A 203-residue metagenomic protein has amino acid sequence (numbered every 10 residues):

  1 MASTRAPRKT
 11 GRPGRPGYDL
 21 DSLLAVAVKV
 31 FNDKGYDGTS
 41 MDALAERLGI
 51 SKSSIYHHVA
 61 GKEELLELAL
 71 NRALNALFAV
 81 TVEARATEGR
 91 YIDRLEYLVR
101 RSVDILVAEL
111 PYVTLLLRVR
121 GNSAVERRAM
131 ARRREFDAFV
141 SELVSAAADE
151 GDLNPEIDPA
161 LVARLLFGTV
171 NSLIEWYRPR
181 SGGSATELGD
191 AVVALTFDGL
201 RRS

Functional and structural regions predicted by a protein language model:
M1-K34, G38-I50, E63-E67: Basic, helix-initiating cap at the start of DNA-binding domains
N32, Y56-H58, L68, R72: Base-recognition residues in the alpha-helical recognition helix of bacterial helix-turn-helix
G49-V59: Short hydrophobic/aromatic patch on the recognition helix
L68, A79-A108, A163-L166: Hydrophobic alpha-helical connector segments
N75-F78, A108, V125-E150, A160-R164 (+2 more regions): Amphipathic alpha-helical packing segments from all-alpha helical-bundle domains
A86-G89, R134-V162, Y177-R180, L200-S203: Hydrophobic alpha-helical bundle segments that form small-molecule/ligand-binding pockets
R94, L106-A124, S141-E142, P179: Amphipathic alpha-helical segments used for helix-helix packing
D104, P155-E175, E187-G199: Hydrophobic alpha-helical segments that form the core of small-molecule binding pockets and/or dimer interfaces
